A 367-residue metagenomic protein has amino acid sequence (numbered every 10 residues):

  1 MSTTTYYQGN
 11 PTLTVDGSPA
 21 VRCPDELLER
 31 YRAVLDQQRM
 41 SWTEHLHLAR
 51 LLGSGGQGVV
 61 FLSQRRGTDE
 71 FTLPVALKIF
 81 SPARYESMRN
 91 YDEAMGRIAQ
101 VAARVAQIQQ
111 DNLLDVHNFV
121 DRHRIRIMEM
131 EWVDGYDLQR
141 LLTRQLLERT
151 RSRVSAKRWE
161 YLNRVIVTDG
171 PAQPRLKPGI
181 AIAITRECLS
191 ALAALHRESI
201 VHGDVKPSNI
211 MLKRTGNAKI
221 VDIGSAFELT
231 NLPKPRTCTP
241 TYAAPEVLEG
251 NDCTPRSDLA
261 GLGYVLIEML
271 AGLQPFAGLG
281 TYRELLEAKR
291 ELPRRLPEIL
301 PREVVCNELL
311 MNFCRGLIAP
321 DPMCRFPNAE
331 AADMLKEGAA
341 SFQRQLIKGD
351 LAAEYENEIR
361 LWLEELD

Functional and structural regions predicted by a protein language model:
M88-Q107: AlphaC helix of the eukaryotic protein kinase fold
F119: Activation-segment/catalytic-loop signature of the eukaryotic protein kinase fold
H123-D137, L141: Conserved short submotifs of the Hanks-type protein kinase catalytic core that shape the nucleotide-binding pocket
I184-T185: Activation segment signature within eukaryotic-like protein kinase domains
H196-S208, L212: Catalytic-loop of the protein kinase fold
P320-C324, E330-Q345: Terminal C-lobe "cap" of eukaryotic-type protein kinase domains
Q343-D367: Regulatory extensions appended to serine/threonine kinase catalytic cores
